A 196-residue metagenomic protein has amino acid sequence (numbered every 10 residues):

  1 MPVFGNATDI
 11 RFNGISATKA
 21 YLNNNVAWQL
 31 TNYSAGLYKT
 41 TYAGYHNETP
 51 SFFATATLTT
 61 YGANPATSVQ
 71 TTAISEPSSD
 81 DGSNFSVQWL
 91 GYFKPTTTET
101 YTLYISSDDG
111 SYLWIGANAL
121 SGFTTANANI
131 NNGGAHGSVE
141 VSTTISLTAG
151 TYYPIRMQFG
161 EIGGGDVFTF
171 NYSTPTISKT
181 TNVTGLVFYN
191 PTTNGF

Functional and structural regions predicted by a protein language model:
M1-L30: Intrinsically disordered, compositionally biased repeat/linker segments
T31-F196: Acidic/polar, compositionally biased interaction segments
